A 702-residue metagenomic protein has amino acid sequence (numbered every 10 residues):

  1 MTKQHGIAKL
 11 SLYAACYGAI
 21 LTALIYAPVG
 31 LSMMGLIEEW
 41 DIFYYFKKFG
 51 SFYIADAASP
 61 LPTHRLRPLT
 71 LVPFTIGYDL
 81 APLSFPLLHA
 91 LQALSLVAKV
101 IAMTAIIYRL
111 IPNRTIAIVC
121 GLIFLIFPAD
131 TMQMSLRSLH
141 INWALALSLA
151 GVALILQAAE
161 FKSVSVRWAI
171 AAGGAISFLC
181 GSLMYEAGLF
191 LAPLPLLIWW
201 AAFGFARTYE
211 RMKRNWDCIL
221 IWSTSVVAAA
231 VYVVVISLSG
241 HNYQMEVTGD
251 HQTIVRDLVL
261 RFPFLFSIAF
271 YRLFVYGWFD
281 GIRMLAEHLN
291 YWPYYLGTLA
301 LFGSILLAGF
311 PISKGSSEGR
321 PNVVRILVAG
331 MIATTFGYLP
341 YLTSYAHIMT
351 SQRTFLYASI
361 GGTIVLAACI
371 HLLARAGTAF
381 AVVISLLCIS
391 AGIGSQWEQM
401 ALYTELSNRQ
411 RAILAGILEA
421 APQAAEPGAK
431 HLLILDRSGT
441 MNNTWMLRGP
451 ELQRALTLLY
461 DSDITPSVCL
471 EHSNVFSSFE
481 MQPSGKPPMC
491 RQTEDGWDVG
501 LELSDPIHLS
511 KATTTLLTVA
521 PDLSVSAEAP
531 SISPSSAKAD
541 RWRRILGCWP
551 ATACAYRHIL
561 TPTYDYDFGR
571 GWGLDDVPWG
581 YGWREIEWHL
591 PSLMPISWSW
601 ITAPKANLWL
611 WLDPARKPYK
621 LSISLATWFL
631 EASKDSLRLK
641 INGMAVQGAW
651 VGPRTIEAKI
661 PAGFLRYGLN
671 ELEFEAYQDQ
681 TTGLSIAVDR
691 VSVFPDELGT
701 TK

Functional and structural regions predicted by a protein language model:
L36-D79, S84, W222-F310, Q352 (+1 more regions): Membrane-lumen/periplasm interface segments of multi-pass, membrane-embedded glycan/lipid transferases
F85, H89, A117-L147, L154 (+1 more regions): Aromatic- and kink-enriched transmembrane "portal" helix at the membrane-lumen/periplasm boundary that abuts
A90-I111, A150-L154, I305-L307: Transmembrane-helix motifs of polytopic, lipid-linked glycan transferases
M103-F127, L145-A146, T378-V382: Transmembrane-helix signature of polytopic, membrane-embedded enzymes that assemble or transfer cell-envelope glycans
W168-Y185: Membrane-interface alpha helices of multi-pass inner-membrane proteins
L191-V226: Perimembrane helix-loop-helix junctions
I364, I370-S395: Signature aromatic-anchored transmembrane alpha helix within multi-pass, membrane-resident enzymes that catalyze glycan
A421-K430, R437-N442, R448, Q453-K702: C-terminal luminal/periplasmic domains and tails of membrane-associated envelope-modifying transferases
